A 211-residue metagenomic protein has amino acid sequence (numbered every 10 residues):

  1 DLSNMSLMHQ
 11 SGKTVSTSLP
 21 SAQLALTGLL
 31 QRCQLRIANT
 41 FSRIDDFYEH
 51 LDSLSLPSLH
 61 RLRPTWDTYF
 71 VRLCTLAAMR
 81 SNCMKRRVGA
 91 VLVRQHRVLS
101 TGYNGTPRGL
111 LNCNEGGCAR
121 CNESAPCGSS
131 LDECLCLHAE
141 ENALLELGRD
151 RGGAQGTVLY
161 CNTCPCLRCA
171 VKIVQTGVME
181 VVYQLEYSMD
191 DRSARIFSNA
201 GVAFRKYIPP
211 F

Functional and structural regions predicted by a protein language model:
D1-L51: Small-molecule kinase domains that catalyze NTP-dependent phosphoryl transfer to phosphate-bearing small molecules
T14, T27, F41-F211: Zinc-dependent deaminase catalytic domain
